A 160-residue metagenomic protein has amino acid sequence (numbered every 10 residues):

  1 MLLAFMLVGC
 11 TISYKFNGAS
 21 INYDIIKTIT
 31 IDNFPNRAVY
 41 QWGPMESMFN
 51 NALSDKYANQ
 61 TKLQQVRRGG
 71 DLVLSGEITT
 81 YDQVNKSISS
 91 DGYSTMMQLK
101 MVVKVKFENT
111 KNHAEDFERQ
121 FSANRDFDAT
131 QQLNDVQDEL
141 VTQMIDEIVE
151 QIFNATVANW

Functional and structural regions predicted by a protein language model:
M1-G9: Bacterial N-terminal signal peptides
V8-N51, D55, K62, N154-W160: A structural "domain/chain start" motif
N17, N59-Q64, R68-D116, N124-D135 (+1 more regions): Surface-exposed short loop/turn segments
P35-W42, Q131-E139: Second-shell loop/turn segments in exported
Q137-W160: Compositionally biased, intrinsically disordered linkers/stalks adjacent to structured regions
